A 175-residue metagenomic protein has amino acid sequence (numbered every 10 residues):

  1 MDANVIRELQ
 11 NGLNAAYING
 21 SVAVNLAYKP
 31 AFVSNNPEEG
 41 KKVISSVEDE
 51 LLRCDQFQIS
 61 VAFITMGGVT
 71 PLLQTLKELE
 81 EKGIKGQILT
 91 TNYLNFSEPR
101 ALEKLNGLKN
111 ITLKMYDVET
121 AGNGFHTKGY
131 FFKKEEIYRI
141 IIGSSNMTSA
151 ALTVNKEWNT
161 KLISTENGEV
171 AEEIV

Functional and structural regions predicted by a protein language model:
M1-V175: PLD/PLD-like phosphodiesterase catalytic module centered on the HKD motif
